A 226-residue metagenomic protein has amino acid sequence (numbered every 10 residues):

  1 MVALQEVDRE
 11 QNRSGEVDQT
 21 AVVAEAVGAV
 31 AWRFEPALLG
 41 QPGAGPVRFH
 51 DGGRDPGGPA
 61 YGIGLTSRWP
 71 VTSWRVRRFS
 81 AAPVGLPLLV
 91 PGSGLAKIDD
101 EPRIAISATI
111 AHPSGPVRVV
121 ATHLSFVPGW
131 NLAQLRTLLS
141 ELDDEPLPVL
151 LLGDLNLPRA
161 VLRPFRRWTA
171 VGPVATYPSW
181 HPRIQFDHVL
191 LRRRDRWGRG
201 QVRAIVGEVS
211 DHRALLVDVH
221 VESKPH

Functional and structural regions predicted by a protein language model:
E6: Glycine-rich His-Gly loop
R9-E10, S14-G15, V22-A26, A31-R33 (+1 more regions): Active-site regions of metal-assisted phosphoester/phosphodiester hydrolases, unifying DNase/endonuclease modules
